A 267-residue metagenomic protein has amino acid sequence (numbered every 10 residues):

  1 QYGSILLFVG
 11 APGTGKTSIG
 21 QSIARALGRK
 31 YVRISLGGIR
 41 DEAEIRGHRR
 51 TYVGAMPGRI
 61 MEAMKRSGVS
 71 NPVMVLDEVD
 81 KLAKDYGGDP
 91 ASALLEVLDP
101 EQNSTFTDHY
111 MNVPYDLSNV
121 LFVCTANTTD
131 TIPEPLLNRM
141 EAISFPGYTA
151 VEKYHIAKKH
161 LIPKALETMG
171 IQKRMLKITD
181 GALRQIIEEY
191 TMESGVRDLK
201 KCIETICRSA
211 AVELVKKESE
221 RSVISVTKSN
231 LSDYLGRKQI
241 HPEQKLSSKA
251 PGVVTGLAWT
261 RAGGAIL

Functional and structural regions predicted by a protein language model:
Y2-L36, K65-R66, L95, D99: Walker A/P-loop
Y2-S4, L27-G28, R46, G54 (+6 more regions): Short loop/turn elements that form and flank the Walker-type P-loop nucleotide-binding site in RecA-like NTPase cores
G10, G47, E78: The Walker A (P-loop) glycine that initiates the GxxxxGKT/S ATP-binding motif of P-loop NTPases
A26-M56, A63, A83, E152: AAA+/P-loop NTPase substrate/partner-engagement loops
S67-N71, D89-S92, T107-A126, L176-T179 (+1 more regions): AAA+/SF3 P-loop NTPase mechanochemical coupling elements
G68, T128-N138, A142-E204, S209-V223: Conserved C-terminal "switch" segment of AAA+ ATPases
L76-D116, N138: Conserved catalytic/switch belt of AAA+ P-loop NTPases
R197, K201-L267: C-terminal engagement/docking regions of AAA+ P-loop ATPases
